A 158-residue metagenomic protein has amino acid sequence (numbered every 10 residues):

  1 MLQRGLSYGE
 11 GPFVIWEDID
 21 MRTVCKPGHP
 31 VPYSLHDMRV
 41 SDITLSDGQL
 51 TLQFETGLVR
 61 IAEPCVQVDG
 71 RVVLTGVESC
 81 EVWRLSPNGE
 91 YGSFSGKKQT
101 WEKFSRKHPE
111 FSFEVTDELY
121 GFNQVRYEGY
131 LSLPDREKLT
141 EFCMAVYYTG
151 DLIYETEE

Functional and structural regions predicted by a protein language model:
L2-G5, G11-F13: Targeting/processing segments of secretory and organellar proteins
G5-L6, E128: Small/flexible residues
L6-S7, K26: Generic early N-terminus positional signal peaking at residue ~5-7
F13-E158: Surface-exposed, interaction-prone regions used to assemble/regulate multi-protein complexes
